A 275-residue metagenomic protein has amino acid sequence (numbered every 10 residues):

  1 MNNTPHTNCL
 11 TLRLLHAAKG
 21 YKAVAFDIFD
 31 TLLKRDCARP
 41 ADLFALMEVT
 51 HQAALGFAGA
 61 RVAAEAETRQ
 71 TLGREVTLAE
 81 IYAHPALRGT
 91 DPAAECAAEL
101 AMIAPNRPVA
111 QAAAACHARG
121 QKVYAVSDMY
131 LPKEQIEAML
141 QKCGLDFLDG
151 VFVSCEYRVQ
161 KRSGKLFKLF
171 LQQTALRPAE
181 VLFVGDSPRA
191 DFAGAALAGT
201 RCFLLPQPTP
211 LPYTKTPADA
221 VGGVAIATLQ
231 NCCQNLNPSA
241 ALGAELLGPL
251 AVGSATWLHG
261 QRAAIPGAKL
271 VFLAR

Functional and structural regions predicted by a protein language model:
M1-F26, S239-L242, L246-I265: Non-catalytic pre-domain segments flanking phosphatase-related domains
T11-A60: Active-site neighborhood of HAD-like aspartate-dependent phosphohydrolases
A25, D128, A268-A274: Short glycine-rich phosphate-binding loop at a beta-alpha junction
E75-Y124: Short, acidic loop-to-helix structural element flanking the phosphoryl-transfer center in phosphate-processing enzymes
P92-I103, F152-Y157, N235-L250: Glycine-rich phosphate-binding "P-loop"
Y124-V126, Y130-E180: Substrate-recognition "cap/lid" segment bordering the active-site pocket of phosphatases
D186-C202: Acidic, divalent-metal-coordinating active-site segment for phosphoryl/phosphodiester hydrolysis, typified by short
T209-S254: Flexible inter-domain linker/hinge segments
